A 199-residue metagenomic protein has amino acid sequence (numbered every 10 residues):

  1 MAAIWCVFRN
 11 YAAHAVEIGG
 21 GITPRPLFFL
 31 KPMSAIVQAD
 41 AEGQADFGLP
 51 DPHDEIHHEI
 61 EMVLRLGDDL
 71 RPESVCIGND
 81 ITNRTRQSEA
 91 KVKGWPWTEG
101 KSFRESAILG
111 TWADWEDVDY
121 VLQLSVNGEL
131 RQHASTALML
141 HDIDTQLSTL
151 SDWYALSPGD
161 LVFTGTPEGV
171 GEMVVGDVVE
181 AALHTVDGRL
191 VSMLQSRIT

Functional and structural regions predicted by a protein language model:
M1-L161, G169-T199: Catalytic-core "active-site belt" of small-molecule-metabolizing enzymes, emphasizing His/Asp/Glu-rich regions
